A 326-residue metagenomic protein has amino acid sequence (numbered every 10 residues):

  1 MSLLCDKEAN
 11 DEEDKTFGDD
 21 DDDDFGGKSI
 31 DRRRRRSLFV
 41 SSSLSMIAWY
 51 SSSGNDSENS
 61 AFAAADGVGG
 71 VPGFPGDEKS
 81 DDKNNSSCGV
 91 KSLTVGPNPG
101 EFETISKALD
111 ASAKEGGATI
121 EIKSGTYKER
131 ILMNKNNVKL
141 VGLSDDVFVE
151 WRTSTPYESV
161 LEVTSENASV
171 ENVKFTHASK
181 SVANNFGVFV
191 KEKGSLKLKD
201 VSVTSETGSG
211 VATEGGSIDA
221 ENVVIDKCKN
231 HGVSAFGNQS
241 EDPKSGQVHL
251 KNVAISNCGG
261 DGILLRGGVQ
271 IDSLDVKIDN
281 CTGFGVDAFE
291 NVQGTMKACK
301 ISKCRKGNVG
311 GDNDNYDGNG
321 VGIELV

Functional and structural regions predicted by a protein language model:
M1-D19, D24-K28: N-terminal chloroplast transit peptides
D21-I30, Y50-C88: C-terminal segment of N-terminal export signals and the immediately downstream linker at the start of the mature
D23-L44: N-terminal secretory signal peptides and thylakoid transit peptides that target proteins across membranes
S45-M46, K114-A118, K139, S159-N172 (+6 more regions): Surface-exposed loop/turn motifs in large extracellular/passenger domains
S86-Y127: Acidic Gly/Asp/Thr-rich repetitive segments characteristic of extracellular carbohydrate-active and adhesion proteins
P97-E103, G117, N137-N184: Right-handed parallel beta-helix/beta-spiral solenoid domain characteristic of secreted/periplasmic
Y127-M133, D145, W151-S159, S179-F186 (+6 more regions): Short glycine/acidic-rich loop motifs that flank beta-strands on beta-rich extracellular proteins
